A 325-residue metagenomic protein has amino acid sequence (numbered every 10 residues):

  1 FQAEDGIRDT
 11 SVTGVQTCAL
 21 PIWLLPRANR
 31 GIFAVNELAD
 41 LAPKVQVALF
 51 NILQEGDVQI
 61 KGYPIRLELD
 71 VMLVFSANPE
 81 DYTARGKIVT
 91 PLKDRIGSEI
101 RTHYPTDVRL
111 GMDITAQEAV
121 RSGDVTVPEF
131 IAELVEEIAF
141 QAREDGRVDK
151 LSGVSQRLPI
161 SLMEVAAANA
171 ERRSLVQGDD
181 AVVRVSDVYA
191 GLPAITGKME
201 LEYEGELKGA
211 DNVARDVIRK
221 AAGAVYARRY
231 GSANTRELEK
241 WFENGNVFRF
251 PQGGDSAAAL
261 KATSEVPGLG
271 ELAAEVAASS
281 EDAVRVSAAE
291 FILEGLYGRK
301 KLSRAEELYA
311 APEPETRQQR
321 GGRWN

Functional and structural regions predicted by a protein language model:
F1-C18: Single conserved hydrophobic/aromatic residue that forms the stacking wall/gate of nucleotide- or nucleobase-binding
A19-L25, L38, E55-D70, D81-V89 (+2 more regions): Conserved Walker
W23-L53, R85-L92, V108-M112: Conserved AAA+/SF3 P-loop NTPase catalytic/coupling segment centered on the Walker-B
I32-N36, V71-N78: Structural recognition of the conserved hydrophobic beta-strand(s) that form the central parallel beta-sheet of P-loop
D70, R85-G123, A132-E137: Conserved AAA+ ATPase core "coupling" helix
N78-D81, G97-H103, D113-D124, E144-S152 (+1 more regions): Short hinge/gating elements
G111-V182: Conserved AAA+ ATPase small/helical "lid" subdomain
E171-N325: C-terminal engagement/docking regions of AAA+ P-loop ATPases
